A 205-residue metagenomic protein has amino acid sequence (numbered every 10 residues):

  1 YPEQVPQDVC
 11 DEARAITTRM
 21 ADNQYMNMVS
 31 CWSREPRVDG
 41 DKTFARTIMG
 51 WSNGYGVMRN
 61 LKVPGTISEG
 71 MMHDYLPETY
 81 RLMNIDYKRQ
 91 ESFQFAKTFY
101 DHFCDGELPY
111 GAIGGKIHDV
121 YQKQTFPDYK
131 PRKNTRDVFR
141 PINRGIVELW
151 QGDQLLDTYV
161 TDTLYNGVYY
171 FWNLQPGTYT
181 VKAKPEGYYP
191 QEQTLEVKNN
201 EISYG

Functional and structural regions predicted by a protein language model:
Y1-A13, T17: A short, glycine/acidic-enriched catalytic loop
E35-E107: Active-site-adjacent mobile loop/cap segments within catalytic or ligand-binding domains
G111-D119, G205: A short, amphipathic beta-strand motif
K116-I142: Structural motif
R140, W150-V168: Short, acidic Ser/Thr/Gly-rich low-complexity loop/linker segments typical of extracellular and cell-surface proteins
G145-L149, V181: Hydrophobic beta-strand segments
D162, L174-Q175, E186-G205: Structured interaction patches on ligand/partner-binding surfaces of diverse proteins
G167, G177-G187: A short, solvent-exposed beta-strand micro-motif common in secreted/extracellular proteins
